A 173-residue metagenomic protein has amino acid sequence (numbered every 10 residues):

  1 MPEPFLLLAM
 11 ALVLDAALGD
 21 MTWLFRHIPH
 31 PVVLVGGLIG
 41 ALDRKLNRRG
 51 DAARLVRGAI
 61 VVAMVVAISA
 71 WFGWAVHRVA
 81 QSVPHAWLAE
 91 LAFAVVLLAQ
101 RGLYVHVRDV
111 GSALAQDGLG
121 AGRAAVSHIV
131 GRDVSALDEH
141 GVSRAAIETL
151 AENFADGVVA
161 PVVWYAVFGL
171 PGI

Functional and structural regions predicted by a protein language model:
M1-G172: Hydrophobic alpha-helical transmembrane segments
